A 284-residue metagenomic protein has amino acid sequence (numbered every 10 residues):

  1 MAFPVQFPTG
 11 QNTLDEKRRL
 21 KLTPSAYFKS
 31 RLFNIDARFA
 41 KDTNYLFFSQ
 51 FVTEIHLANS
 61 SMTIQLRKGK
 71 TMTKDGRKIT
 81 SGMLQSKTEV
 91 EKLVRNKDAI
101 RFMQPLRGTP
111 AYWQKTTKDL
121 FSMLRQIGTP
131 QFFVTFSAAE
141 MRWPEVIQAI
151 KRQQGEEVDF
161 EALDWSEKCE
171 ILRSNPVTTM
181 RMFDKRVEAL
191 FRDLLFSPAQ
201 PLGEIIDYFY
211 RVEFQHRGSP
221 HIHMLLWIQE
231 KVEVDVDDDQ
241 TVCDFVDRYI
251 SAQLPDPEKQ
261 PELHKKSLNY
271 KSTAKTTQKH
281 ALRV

Functional and structural regions predicted by a protein language model:
M1-V284: Non-catalytic interaction regions
